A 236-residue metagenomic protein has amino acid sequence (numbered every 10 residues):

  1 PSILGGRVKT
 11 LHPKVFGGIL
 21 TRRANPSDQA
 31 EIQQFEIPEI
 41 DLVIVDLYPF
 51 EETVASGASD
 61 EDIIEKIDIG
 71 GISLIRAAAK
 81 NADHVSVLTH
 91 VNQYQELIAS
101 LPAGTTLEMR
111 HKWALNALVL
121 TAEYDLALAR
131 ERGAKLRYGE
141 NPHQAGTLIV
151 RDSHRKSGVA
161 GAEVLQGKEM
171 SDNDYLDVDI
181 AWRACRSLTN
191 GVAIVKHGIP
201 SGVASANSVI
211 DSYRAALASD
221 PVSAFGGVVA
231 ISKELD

Functional and structural regions predicted by a protein language model:
P1, A79-Q93, N190-S201: Glycine-rich phosphate/pyrophosphate-binding loops and their adjacent beta-strand/loop elements at enzyme active sites
P1, G57-D62, N207-R214: A glycine- and small-aliphatic-rich helix-loop capping segment at beta-alpha/alpha-beta transitions that lines
P1-F50: Glycine-rich nucleotide/cofactor/substrate-binding loop typically near the N-terminus or early in the first domain
I3, K9-F16, F50-S59, A79 (+2 more regions): Gly-rich Lys/Arg/Thr-decorated short loops/hinges at beta-loop-alpha junctions or inter-strand turns that position
G5-K9, Q29-F35, I63-K66, L74-A77 (+4 more regions): A generic local secondary-structure boundary/capping motif
K14, S27, P38, I69-S73 (+8 more regions): Conserved active-site and cofactor/substrate-binding residues in soluble primary-metabolism enzymes
I37-A162: Internal alpha/beta core interface subdomains
R130-D236: Long, structured protein-protein interaction/assembly regions in large complexes
